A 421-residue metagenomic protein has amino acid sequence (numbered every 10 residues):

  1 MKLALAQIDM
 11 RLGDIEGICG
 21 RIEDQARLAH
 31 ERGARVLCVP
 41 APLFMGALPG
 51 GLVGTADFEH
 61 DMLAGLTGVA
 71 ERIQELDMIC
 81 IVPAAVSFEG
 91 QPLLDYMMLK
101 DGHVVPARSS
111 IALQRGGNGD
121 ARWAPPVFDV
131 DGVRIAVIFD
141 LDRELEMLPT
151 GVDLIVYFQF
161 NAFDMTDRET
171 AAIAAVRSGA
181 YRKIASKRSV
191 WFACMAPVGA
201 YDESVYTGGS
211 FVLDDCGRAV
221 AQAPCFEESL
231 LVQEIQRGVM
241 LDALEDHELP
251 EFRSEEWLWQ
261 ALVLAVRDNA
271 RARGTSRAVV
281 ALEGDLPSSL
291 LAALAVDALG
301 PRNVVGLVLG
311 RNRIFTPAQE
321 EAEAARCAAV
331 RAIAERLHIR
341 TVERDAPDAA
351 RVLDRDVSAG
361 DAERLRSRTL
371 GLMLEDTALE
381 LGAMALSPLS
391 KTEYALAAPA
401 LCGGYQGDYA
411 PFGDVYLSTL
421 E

Functional and structural regions predicted by a protein language model:
I18, A29-G54, I81, V152-F160 (+2 more regions): Active-site beta-strand/loop signature of hydrolases that rely on acidic residues for catalysis
A26-R27, V36, F44, L52-G116: Hydrophobic or amphipathic alpha-helical targeting/insertion segments
E59-I81, R143-E228: CN hydrolase (nitrilase-like) catalytic-core segments centered on the catalytic cysteine and neighboring Lys/Glu
A64, F88-L154, M165-G179, F226: Active-site catalytic loop in hydrolytic enzyme cores
V82-A84, L94-M98, P126-F128, M195 (+2 more regions): Short beta-strand scaffold segments in enzyme catalytic cores
S110-W123, G132, T150-G151, L299 (+2 more regions): Active-site adenylate/phosphate-handling loop in enzymes that bind or generate adenylated species
E227-E234, N303-N312, Q319-G360, D376 (+1 more regions): A conserved beta-strand->alpha-helix junction
L258, L262-G306: A phosphate-binding catalytic loop at a beta-strand-loop-alpha-helix junction that coordinates phosphoryl groups
